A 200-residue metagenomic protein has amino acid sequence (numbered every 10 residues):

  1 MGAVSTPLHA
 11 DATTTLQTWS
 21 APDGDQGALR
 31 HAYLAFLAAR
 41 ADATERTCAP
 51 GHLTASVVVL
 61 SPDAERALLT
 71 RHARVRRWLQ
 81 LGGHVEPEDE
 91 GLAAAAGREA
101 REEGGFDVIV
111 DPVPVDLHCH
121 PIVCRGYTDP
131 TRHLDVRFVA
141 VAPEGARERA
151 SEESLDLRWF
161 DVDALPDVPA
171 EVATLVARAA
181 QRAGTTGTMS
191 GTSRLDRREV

Functional and structural regions predicted by a protein language model:
T18-S56: Acidic, metal-coordinating catalytic segment for phosphate/diphosphate chemistry, firing primarily on the Nudix
T44-Q80: N-terminal strand-loop-strand
A55, E65, L134-V136, L155: Change "...and in nucleic-acid phosphodiester-cleaving endonucleases..." to "...and in nucleic-acid processing enzymes
E65-E102, F106, D163: Conserved Nudix-box catalytic region and its N-terminal flanking loop in Nudix hydrolases and closely related
G105-A146: Active-site segment of metal-dependent pyrophosphate-handling enzymes, primarily the Nudix hydrolase catalytic core
E148-A179: NUDIX/MutT-family hydrolases
T186-T188, T192-V200: Intrinsically disordered, low-complexity segments enriched in serine/proline and basic residues
